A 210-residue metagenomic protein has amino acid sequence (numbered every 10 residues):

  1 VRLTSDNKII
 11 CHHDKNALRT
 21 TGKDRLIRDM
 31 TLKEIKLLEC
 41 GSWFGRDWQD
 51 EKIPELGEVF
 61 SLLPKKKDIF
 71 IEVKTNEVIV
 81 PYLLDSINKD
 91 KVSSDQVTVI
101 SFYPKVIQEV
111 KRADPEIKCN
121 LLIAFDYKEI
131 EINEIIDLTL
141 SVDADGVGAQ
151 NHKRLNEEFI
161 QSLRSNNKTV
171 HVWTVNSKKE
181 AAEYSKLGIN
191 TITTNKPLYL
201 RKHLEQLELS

Functional and structural regions predicted by a protein language model:
H13-D126, V142-D145, A149-H152, R164-N166: Metal-dependent phosphodiesterase/phospholipase catalytic core, i.e., the His/Asp/Glu-rich active-site region
R46-D50, L122-I123, E129-S210: C-terminal active-site rim and adjoining tail of enzyme catalytic domains
